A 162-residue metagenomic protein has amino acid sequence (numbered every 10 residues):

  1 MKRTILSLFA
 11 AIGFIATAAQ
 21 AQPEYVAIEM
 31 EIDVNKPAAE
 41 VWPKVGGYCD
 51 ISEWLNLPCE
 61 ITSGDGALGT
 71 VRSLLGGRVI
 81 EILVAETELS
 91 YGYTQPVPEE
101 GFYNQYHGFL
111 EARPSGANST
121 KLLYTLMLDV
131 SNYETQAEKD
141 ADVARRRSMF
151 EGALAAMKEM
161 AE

Functional and structural regions predicted by a protein language model:
M1-T4: Positively charged n-region of N-terminal signal peptides that target proteins for export
S7-A16: Bacterial N-terminal signal peptides
A19-S63: Hydrophobic ligand-binding cavity/cleft-lining segments
Y25-E31, R78, S90, Q105-H107 (+1 more regions): Intrinsic-disorder/low-complexity, polar/charged segments enriched in Ser/Thr/Lys/Arg/Asp/Glu/Gln
M30-D33, P37, P43, L75 (+2 more regions): Extracytoplasmic/periplasmic, Sec-exported soluble proteins
D33, D50-Q105, A155-E162: Glycine-rich portal/gate segments that line the openings of hydrophobic small-molecule binding cavities
A39, P43, C49, S148-A155 (+1 more regions): Solvent-exposed, polar/charged alpha-helical surfaces in well-ordered, non-transmembrane soluble domains, broadly
P98-G152: Beta-strand/loop substructures that line and gate deep hydrophobic ligand-binding cavities in soluble
